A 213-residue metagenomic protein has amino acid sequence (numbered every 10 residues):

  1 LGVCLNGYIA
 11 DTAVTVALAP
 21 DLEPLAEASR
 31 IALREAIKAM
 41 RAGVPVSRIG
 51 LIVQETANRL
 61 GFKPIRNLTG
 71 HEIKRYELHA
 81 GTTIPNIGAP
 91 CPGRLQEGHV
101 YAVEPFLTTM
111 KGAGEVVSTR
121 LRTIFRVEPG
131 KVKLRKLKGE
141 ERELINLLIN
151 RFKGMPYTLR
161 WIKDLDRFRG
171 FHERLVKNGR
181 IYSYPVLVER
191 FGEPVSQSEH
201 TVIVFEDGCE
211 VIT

Functional and structural regions predicted by a protein language model:
L1-T213: Active-site neighborhoods and metal-handling regions in enzymes and metal-associated proteins
